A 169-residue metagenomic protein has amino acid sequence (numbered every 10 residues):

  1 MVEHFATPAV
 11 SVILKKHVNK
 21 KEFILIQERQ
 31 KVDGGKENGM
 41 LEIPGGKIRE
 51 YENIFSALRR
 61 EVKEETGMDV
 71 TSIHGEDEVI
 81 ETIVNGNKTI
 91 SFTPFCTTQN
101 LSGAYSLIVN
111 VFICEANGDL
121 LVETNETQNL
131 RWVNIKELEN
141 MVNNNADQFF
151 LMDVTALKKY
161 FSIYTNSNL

Functional and structural regions predicted by a protein language model:
M1-E42, V70-T71: N-terminal strand-loop-strand
A9-V10, N53, Q128: Short loop/turn microsegments at loop-to-beta-strand junctions
D33-G34, N38-M40, P94-C96, A104-L169: Nudix hydrolase/Nudix homology domain
P44, L58, V62: Hydrophobic alpha-helical positions that pack around
F55, R59, L138-E139: An amphipathic alpha-helix signature
G67-D119: Active-site segment of metal-dependent pyrophosphate-handling enzymes, primarily the Nudix hydrolase catalytic core
